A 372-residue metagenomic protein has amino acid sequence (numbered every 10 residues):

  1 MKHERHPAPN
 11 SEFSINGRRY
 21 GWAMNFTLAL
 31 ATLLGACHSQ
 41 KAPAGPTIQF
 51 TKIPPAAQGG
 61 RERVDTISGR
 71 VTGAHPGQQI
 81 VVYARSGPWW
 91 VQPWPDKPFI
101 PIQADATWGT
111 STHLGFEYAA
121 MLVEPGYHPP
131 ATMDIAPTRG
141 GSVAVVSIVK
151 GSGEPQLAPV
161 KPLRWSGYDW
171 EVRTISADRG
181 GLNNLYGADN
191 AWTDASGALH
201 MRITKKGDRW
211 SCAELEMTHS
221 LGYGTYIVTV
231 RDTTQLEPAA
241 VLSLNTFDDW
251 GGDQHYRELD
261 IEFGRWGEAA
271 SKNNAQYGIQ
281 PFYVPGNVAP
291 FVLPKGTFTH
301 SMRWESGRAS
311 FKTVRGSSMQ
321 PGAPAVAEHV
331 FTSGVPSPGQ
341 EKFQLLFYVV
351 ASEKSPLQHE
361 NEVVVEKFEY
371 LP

Functional and structural regions predicted by a protein language model:
L34-A36: C-terminal motif of bacterial Sec signal peptides marking the signal peptidase cleavage site
K41-G153: Ser/Thr-rich low-complexity repeats and stalk/linker segments
W94-I102, A106, D253, V292-L293 (+1 more regions): Aromatic sugar-binding interfaces of carbohydrate-active proteins
R173-A198: Extracellular glycan-recognition surfaces and repeat-rich motifs
N190-D208, N273: Short carbohydrate-recognition loop motifs
I203-A270: Secretory/extracellular carbohydrate-interaction modules and structurally similar beta-sandwich "look-alikes"
Y226-V228, G296-W304, A309-T313: Short tryptophan-centered beta-strand motifs in secreted/extracellular beta-sheet-rich domains of glycan-recognition
D249-T299, R308, L346-E353: Glycine-aromatic-enriched beta-strand/loop faces of beta-sandwich-type recognition domains, especially lectin-like
